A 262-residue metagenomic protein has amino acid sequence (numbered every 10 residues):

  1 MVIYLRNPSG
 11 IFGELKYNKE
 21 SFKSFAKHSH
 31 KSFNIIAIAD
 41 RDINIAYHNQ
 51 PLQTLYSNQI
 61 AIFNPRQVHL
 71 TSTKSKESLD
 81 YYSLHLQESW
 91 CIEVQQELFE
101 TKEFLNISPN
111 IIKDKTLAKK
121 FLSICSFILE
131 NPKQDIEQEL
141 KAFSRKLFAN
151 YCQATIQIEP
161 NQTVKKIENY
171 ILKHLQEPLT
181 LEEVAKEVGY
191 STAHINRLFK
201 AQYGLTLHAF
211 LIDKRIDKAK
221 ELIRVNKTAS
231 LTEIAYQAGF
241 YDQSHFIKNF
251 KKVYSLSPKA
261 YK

Functional and structural regions predicted by a protein language model:
V2-F104: N-terminal regulatory/effector-sensing and dimerization cores that precede helix-turn-helix DNA-binding domains
L15-K16, Y254-K262: Short, basic/aromatic-enriched C-terminal tail that caps enzymatic domains
K27-H30, H69, H194, H208 (+1 more regions): Histidine-centered active-site/metal-ligand motif
P65, T206-L207, S257-P258: Proline-centered helix-kink/hinge sites
K102-T116, S126-S191, R197, A201-D213: Short, Lys/Arg-enriched, Trp-marked, Pro/Gly-tolerant hinge/linker segments that flank
N169, K173, P178, E182 (+2 more regions): Terminal helix-turn-helix DNA-binding modules in bacterial transcription factors
